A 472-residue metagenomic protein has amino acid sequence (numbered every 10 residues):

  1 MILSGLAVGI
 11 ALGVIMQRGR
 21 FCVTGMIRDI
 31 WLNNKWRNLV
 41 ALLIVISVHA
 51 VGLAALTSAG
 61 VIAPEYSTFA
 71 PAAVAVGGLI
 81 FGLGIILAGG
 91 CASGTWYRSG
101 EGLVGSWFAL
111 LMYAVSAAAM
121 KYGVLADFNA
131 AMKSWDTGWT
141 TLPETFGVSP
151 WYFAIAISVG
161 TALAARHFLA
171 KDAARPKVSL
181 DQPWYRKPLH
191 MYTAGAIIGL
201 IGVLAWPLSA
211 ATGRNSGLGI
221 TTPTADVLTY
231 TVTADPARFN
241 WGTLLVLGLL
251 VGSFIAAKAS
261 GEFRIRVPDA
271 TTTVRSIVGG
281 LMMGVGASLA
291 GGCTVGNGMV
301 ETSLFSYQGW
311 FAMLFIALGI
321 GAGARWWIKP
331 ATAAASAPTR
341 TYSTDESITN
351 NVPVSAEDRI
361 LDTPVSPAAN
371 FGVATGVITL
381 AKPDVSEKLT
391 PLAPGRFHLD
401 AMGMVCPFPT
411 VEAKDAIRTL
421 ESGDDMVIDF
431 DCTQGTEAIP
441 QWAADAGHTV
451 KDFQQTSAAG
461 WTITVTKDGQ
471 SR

Functional and structural regions predicted by a protein language model:
M1-D358, D362-A381: Membrane-interfacial helix-loop segments of redox and metal-homeostasis proteins, especially TM-loop-TM junctions
P364-R472: Domain-level signature for proteins that mediate thiol-based redox and metal-cofactor handling
